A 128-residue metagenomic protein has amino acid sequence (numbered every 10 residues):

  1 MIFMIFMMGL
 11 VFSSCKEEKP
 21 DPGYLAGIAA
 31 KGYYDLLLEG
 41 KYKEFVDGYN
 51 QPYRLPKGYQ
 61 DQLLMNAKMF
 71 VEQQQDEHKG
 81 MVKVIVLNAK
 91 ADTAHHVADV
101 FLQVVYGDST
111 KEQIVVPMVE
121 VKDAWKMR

Functional and structural regions predicted by a protein language model:
M1-K16: Sec-dependent bacterial lipoprotein signal peptides
S13-E39: Short, low-complexity N-terminal intrinsically disordered segments enriched in polar/charged residues
A26-A30, K41, F45, L63-A67: Stable alpha-helical elements in mature extracytoplasmic
E39-R54: Short, well-ordered alpha-helical segments enriched in acidic and aromatic residues
L55-D61: Short, charge-rich amphipathic alpha-helical segments embedded in non-transmembrane helical bundles/solenoids
L64-K111: Surface-exposed, charged secondary-structure patches
K111-R128: Short beta-strand edge/turn micro-motifs at domain boundaries
